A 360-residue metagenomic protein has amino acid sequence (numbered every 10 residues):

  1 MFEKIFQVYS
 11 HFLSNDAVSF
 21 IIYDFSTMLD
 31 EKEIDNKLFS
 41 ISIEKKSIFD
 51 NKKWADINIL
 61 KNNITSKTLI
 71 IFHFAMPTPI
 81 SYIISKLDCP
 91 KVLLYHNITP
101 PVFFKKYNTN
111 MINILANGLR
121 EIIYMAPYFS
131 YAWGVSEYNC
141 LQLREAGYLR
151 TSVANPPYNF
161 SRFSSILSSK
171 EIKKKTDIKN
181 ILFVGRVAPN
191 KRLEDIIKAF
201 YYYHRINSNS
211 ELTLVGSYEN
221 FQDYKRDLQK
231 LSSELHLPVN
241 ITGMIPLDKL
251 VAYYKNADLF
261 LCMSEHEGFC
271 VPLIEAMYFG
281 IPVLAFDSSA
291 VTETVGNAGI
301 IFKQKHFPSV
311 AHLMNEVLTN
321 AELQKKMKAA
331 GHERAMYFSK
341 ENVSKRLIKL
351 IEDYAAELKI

Functional and structural regions predicted by a protein language model:
I41-E44, E211-R226, G243: Glycosyltransferase donor-sugar binding loop
P127-L167: Donor nucleotide-sugar binding/catalytic pocket of nucleotide-sugar-dependent glycosyltransferases
W133, I172-K191, I197-F200, T213: Conserved donor-binding/catalytic core segment of Leloir-type glycosyltransferases
K225-I245, V251: Nucleotide-activated donor-binding/catalytic signature segment of Leloir-type glycosyltransferases, i.e., the conserved
A252-A257: Short alpha-helical donor nucleotide-sugar binding micro-motif in glycosyltransferases
E265: Aromatic "clamp/platform" in nucleotide-sugar-dependent glycosyltransferases that forms part of the donor/acceptor
L273, P282-A285: Short hydrophobic beta-strand element within catalytic cores of glycosyltransferases and related nucleotide-activated
I300-P308, E316-A321: Conserved acidic donor-binding segment of nucleotide-sugar-dependent glycosyltransferases
